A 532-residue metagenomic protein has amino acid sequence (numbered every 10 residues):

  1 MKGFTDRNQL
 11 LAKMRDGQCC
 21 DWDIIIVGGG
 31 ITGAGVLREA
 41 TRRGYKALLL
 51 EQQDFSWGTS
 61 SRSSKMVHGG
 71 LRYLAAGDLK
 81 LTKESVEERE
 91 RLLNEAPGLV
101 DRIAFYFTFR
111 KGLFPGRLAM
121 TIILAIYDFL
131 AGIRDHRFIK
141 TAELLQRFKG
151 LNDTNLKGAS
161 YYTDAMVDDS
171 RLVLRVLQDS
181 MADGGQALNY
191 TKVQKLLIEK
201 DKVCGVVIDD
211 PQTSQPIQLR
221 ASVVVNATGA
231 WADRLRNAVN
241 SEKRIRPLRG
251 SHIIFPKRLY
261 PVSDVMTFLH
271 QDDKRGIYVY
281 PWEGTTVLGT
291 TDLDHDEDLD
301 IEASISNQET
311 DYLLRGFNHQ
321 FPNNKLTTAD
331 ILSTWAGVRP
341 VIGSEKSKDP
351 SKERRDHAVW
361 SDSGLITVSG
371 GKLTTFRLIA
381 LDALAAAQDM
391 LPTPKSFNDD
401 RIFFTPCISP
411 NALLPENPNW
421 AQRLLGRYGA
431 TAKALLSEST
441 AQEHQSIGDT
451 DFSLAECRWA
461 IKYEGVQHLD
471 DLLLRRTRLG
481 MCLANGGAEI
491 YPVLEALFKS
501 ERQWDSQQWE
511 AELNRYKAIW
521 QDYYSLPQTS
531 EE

Functional and structural regions predicted by a protein language model:
M1-I24, E39-R43: Extreme N-terminal leader/targeting segments of oxidoreductases
K13, D21, E39, Q53 (+13 more regions): C-terminal accessory subdomains/tails of enzymes that are appended
C20-W22, T213-V223: Core beta-strand elements of the Rossmann-like FAD/NAD(P) dinucleotide-binding domain in flavoenzyme oxidoreductases
G28-G30, Q52: Glycine-rich Rossmann-fold phosphate-binding loop(s) that bind the pyrophosphate of adenine dinucleotide cofactors
G33: N-terminal Rossmann-fold NAD(P) dinucleotide-binding loop
T41-R62: Glycine-rich FAD pyrophosphate-binding loop
K65-R147, I277: Dinucleotide-binding Rossmann-like beta1-alpha1 core, especially the glycine-rich loop that anchors the ADP
N189-C204: A conserved short coil-to-beta-strand element within the FAD-binding core of flavoproteins
